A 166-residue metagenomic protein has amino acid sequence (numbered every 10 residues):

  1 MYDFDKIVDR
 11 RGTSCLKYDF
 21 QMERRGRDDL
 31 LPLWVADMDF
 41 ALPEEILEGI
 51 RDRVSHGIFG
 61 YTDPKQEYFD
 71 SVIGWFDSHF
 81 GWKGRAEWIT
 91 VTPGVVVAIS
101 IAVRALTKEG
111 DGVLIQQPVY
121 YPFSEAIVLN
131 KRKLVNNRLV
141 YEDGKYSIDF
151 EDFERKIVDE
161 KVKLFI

Functional and structural regions predicted by a protein language model:
Y2-G94: N-terminal small-domain helix-loop-helix segment of the aminotransferase-like
F59-I166: Conserved core of the PLP fold type I
